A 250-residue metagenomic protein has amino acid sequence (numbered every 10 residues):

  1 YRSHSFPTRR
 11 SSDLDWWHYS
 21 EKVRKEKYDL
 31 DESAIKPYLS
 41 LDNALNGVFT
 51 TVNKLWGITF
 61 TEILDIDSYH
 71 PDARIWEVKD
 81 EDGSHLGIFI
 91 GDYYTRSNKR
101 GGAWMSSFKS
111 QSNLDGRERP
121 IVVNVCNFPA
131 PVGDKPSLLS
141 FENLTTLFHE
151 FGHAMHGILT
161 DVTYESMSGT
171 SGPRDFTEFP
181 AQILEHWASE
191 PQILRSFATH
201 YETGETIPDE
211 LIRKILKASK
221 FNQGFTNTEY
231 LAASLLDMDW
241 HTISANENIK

Functional and structural regions predicted by a protein language model:
Y1-S11: Short, small-residue-biased leader/transition segments that mark boundaries at the very start of proteins
R9-N127, T177, H186-T242: Active-site-proximal, well-structured secondary-structure segments within enzyme catalytic domains
E26, P131, I158-V162, P191: A short secondary-structure junction motif
P37, L41, G133-L144, S166-P173: Alpha-helix N-cap/helix-initiation motif
V52, A130, K135-I158, A181: Active-site recognition of the HExxH zinc-binding catalytic motif
N98, A130, D134-L138, T163-M167 (+1 more regions): Membrane-interfacial helix termini and the short, flexible loops that connect transmembrane helices in multi-pass
E150, A154-W187: Zinc-dependent metallopeptidase catalytic helix centered on the HExxH motif and its immediate flanking segment
H241-K250: C-type cytochrome heme-c attachment and multiheme electron-transfer modules
